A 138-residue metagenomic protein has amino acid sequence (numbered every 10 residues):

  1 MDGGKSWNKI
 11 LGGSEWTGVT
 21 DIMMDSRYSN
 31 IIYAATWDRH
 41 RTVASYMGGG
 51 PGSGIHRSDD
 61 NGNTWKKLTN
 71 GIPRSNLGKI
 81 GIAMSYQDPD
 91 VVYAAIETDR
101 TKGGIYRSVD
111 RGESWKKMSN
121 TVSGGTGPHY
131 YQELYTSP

Functional and structural regions predicted by a protein language model:
M1-P138: Beta-propeller blade termini and top-face loops
